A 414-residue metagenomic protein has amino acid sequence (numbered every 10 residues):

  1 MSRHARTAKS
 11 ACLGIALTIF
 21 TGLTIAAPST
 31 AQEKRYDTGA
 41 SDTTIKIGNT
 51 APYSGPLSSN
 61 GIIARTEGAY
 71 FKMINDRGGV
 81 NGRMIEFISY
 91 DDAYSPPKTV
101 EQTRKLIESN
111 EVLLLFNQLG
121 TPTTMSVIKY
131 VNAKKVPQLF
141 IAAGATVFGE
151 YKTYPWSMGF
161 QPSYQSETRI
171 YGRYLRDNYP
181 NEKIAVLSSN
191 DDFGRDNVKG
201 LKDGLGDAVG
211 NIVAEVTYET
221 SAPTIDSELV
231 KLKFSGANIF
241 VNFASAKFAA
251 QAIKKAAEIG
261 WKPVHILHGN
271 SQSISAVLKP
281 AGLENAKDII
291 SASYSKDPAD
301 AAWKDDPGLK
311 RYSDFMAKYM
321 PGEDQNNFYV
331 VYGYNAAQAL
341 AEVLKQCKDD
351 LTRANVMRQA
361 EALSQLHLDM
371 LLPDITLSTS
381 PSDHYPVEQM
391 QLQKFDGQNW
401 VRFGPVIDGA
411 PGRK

Functional and structural regions predicted by a protein language model:
M1-I45, G412-K414: Short, low-complexity disordered leader/linker segments with a strong preference for bacterial N-terminal type II
E33-Y36, T44, S59-R65, D76-E150 (+3 more regions): Beta-alpha junction/loop-to-helix N-cap segments that form part of ligand/metal-binding clefts
R35-G68, Y90-P97, L119-G120, L187-R195 (+3 more regions): Extracytoplasmic "Venus flytrap"
D92, L139, T146-G149, T220-S221 (+3 more regions): Venus flytrap/periplasmic-binding-protein-like
K98-E101, T146-G149, Y154-G260, A302-D305: Extracellular/periplasmic Venus flytrap/periplasmic-binding protein
L106-L119, L139-I141, I184-S188, G236-S245 (+3 more regions): Periplasmic-binding protein-like
A256-Y332, V406-G412: Extracellular/periplasmic periplasmic-binding protein-like sensory domains
K318-V331, A341-W400: Segments of small-molecule ligand-sensing domains
